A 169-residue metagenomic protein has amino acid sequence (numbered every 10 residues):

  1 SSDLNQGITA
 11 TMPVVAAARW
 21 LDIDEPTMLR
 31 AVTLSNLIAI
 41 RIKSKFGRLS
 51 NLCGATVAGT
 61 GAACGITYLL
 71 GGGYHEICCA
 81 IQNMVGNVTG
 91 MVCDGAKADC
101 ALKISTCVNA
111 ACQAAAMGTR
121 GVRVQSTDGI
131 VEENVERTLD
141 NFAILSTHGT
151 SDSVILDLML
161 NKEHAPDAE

Functional and structural regions predicted by a protein language model:
N5, P26, L49-G54, A98-L102: Alpha-helix capping and helix-loop boundary segments enriched in small/acidic/polar residues
Q6-P13, A55-G61, I104-A111: Catalytic-loop motifs flanking and including active-site residues across diverse enzymes
G7-D24, A63-G71: Alpha-helical support elements that line or immediately flank enzyme active sites and cofactor-binding pockets
D24-I42, Q82-G90: Acidic-glycine-rich active-site phosphate/pyrophosphate-binding loop
A39-L49, V92-K97: Glycine/charged-rich beta-loop-alpha catalytic/anionic-binding loops adjacent to active sites
G47-E76: C-terminal structural cap/anchor segments
G71-E169: Functionally critical mobile loop/hinge segments
